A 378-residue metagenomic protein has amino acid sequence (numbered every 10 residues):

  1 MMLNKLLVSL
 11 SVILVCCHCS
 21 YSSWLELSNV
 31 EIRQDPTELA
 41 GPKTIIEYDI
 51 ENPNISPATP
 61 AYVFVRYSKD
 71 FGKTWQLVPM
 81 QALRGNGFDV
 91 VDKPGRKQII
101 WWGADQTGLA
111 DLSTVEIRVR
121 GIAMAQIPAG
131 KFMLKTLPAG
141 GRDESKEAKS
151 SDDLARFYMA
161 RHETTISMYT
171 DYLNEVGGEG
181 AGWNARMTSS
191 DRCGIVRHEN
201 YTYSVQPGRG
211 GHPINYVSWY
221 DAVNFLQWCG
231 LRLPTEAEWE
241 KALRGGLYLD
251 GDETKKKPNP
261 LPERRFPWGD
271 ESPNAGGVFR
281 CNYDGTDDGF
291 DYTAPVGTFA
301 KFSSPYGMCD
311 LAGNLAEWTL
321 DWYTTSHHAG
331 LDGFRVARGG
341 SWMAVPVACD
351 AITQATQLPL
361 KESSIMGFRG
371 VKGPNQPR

Functional and structural regions predicted by a protein language model:
L6-V15: Sec-dependent N-terminal signal peptides
S22, A294-S304, G330-R378: Disulfide-stabilized, aromatic/cysteine-rich ligand-recognition loop
S22-L39: Short, compositionally biased P/S/T/A/G/V-rich stretches that sit at domain boundaries
E38-D49: Contiguous beta-strand segments within globular domains
D49-I55: Short amphipathic, basic-aromatic surface patches that mediate peripheral association with negatively charged
R66-S68: Conserved Ser/Thr-centered positions that define the repeating blades of beta-propeller domains
Q76-D92: Solvent-exposed serine/threonine-rich low-complexity stretches and specific carbohydrate-binding patches
P79, F88, T136-R142, D153-Y283 (+3 more regions): Active-site microenvironments of metalloenzymes and redox enzymes
